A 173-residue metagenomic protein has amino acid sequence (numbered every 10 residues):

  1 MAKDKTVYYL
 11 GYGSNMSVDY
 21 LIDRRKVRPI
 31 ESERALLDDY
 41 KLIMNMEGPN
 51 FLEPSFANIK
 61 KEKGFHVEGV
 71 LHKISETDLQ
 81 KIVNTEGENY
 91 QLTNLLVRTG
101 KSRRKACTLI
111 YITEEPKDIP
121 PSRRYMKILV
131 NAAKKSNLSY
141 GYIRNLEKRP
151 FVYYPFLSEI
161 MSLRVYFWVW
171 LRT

Functional and structural regions predicted by a protein language model:
A2-T173: Glycine-aromatic micro-motifs
